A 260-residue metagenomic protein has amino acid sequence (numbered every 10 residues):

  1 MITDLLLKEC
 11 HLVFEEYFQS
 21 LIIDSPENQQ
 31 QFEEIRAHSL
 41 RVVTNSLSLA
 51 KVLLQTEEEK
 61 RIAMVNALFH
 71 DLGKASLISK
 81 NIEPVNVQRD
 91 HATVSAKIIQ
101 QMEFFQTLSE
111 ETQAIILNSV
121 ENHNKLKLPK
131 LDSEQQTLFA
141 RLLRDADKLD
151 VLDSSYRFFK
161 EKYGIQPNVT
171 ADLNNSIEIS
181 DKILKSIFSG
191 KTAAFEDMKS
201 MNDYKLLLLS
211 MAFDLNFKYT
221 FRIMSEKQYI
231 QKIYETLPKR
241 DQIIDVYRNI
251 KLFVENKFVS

Functional and structural regions predicted by a protein language model:
M1-E16: Extreme N-terminal tail/first-helix region
M1-L5, E33-L40, T44, S48-T56 (+4 more regions): Divalent metal-dependent phosphate-bond-processing catalytic cores, especially two-metal-ion Mg2+/Mn2+ enzymes that act
L12-R41, G73-V85: Active-site flanking loop/helix segments enriched in acidic
R41-L49, R89-E103: An active-site-proximal "capping" alpha-helix that borders the catalytic cofactor pocket
L54-V65, F105-E121, Q135-L142: Acidic/histidine metal-binding catalytic segments
K60-P84, A92-S95, I99, I115-L126 (+1 more regions): His-Asp-centered metal-binding catalytic motifs of divalent-metal-dependent phosphohydrolases/nucleases
I78, T107-L108, R222: Short, solvent-exposed secondary-structure capping/transition elements
